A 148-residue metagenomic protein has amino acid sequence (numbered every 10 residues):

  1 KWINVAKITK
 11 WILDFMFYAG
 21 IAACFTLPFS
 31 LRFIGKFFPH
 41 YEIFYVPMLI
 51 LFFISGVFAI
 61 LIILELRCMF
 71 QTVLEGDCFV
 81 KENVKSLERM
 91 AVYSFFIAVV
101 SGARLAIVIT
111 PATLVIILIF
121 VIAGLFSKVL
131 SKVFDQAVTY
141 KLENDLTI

Functional and structural regions predicted by a protein language model:
K1-C24: Cytosolic juxtamembrane helix and N-cap/initiation of the first transmembrane helix
F25-A59: Membrane-helix boundary elements
F38-F44, T110-F120: Non-cytosolic membrane-interface motifs at loop->transmembrane helix junctions
I60-K81: Membrane-helix interface/capping segments
G76-E88, E143-I148: Membrane-cytosol interface motif
N83-G102: Hydrophobic alpha-helical membrane segments
I97-I116: Alpha-helical transmembrane segments and their membrane-interface junctions in multi-pass membrane proteins
I119-I148: Alpha-helical transmembrane segments and their immediate juxtamembrane interface regions
